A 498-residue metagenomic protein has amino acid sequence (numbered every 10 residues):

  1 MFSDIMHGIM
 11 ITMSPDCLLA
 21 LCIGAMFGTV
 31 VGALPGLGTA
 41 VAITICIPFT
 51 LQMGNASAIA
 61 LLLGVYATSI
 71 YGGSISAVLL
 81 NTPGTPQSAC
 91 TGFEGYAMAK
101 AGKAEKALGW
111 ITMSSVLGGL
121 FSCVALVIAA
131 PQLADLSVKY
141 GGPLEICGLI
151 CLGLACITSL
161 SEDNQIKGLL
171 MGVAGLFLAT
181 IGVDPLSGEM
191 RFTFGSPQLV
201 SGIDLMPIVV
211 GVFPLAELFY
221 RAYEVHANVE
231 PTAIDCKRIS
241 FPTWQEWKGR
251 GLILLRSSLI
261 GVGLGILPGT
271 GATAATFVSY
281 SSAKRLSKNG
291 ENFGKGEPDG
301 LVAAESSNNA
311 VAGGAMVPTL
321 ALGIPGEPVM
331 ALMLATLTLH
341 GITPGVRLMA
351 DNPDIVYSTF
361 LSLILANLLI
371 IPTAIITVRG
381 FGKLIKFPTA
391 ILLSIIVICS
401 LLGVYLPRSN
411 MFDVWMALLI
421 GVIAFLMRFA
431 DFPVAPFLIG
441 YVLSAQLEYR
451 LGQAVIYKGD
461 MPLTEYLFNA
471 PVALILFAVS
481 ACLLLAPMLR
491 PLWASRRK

Functional and structural regions predicted by a protein language model:
M1-A56, D135-S137, M190-E297, G382 (+3 more regions): Helix-loop-helix hairpins and the membrane-proximal interhelical loops of multi-pass alpha-helical transport proteins
A25-T29, I45-P48, L62-I70, I111-V116 (+14 more regions): Transmembrane helix-bundle signature of multi-pass membrane transporters/permeases
A25-T39, S69-N81, I157-E162, S258-P268 (+3 more regions): Transmembrane alpha-helix interface/packing and boundary motifs in multi-pass membrane proteins, characterized by
V31-A40, V78-A89, F121-A125, L264-T273 (+4 more regions): Short helix-coil transition sites and intra-membrane helix breaks within transmembrane domains of multi-pass
T39-F49, L62, A77-A97, I128 (+7 more regions): Re-entrant/interfacial helical elements at transmembrane boundaries that shape and gate the permeation pathway
A56-A60, A97-S114, K288-L301, P328-A331 (+1 more regions): Membrane-interface alpha-helices at helix entry/exit sites of multi-pass transporters
Y66-A77, G84-T85, E297-L322, G326 (+2 more regions): A structural-propensity feature for long, helix-poor, extended segments
G109-H226, L339-A494: Membrane-embedded alpha-helical modules
